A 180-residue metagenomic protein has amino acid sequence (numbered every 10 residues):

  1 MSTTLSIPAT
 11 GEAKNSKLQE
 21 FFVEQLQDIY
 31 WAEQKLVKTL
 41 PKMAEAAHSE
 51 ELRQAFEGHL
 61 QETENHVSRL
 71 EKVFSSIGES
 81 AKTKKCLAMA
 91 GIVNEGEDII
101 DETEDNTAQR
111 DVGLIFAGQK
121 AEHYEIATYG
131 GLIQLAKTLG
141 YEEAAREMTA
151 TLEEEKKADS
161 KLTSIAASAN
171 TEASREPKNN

Functional and structural regions predicted by a protein language model:
M1-N180: Amphipathic alpha-helical hairpins
